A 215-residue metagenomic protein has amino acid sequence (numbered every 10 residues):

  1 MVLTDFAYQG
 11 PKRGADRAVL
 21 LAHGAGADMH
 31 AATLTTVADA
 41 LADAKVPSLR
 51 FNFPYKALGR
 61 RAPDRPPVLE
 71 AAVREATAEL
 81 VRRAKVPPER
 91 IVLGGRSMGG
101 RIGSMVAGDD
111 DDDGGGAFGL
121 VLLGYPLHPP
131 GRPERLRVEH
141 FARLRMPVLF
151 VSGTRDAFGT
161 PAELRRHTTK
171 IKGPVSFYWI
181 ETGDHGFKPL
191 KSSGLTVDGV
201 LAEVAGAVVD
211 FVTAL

Functional and structural regions predicted by a protein language model:
M1-E89, D184-S193, V197: Serine-hydrolase catalytic machinery in alpha/beta-hydrolase-like enzymes
L34, E134-R137, M146, G159-T168: Short alpha-helix in the alpha/beta-hydrolase fold that links the catalytic acid
V73-M146: Primarily recognizes the serine-hydrolase "nucleophile elbow" in alpha/beta-hydrolase and SGNH/GDSL folds
L144, F150-S152, D156: Short beta-strand/loop motif that positions the catalytic acidic residue of the alpha/beta-hydrolase fold
T154-G159, H185-G186: Acidic catalytic loop of the alpha/beta-hydrolase fold
I171-K188: Catalytic histidine neighborhood in serine/cysteine hydrolases with alpha/beta-hydrolase-type architecture
K191-L215: Catalytic active-site module of serine/aspartate enzymes centered on a nucleophile-bearing elbow/loop
